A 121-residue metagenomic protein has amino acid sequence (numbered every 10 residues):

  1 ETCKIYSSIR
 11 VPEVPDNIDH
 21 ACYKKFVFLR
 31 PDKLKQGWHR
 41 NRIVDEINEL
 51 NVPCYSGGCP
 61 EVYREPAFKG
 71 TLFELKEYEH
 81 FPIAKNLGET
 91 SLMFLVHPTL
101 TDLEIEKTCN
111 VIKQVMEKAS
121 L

Functional and structural regions predicted by a protein language model:
E1-L121: PLP-dependent aminotransferase class I/II
